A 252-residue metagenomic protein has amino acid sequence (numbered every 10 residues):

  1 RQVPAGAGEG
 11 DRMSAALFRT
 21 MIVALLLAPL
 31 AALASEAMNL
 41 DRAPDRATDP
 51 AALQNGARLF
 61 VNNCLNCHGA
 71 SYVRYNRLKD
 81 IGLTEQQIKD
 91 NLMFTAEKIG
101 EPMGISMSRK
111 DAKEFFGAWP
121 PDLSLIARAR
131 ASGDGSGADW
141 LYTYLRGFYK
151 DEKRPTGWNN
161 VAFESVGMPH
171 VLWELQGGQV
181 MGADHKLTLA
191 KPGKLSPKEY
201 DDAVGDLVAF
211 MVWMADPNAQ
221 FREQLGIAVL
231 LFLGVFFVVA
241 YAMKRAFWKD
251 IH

Functional and structural regions predicted by a protein language model:
R1-R12: Short, Lys/Arg-enriched N-terminal segments with co-localized hydrophobic residues within the first ~10-30 amino acids
D11-I22: Bacterial N-terminal signal peptides that target proteins for export
P29-A31: N-terminal signal peptide c-region/cleavage motif recognized by signal peptidases
S35-R58, G69-D80, I88, A215 (+1 more regions): Electrostatic cytochrome c docking/interface patches
L53, Y72-G137, P155-A183: Gly/Gly-Pro-rich "capping" loops immediately C-terminal to redox-active cysteine motifs in periplasmic/lumenal
F60-S71, L207: The canonical Cys-X-X-Cys-His
W173, G177-W213: Extended, hydrophilic extramembrane loops/domains of integral membrane proteins
L225, G234-H252: Juxtamembrane interface at the cytosolic side of transmembrane helices
